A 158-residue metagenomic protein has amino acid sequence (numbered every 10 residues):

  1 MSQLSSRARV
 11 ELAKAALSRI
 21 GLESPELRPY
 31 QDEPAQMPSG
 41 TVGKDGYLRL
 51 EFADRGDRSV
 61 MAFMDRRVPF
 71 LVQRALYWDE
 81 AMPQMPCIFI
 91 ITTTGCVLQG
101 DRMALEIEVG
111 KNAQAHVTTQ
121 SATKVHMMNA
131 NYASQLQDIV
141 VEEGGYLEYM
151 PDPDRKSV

Functional and structural regions predicted by a protein language model:
M1-Y132, Q137: Terminal catalytic/cofactor-binding subdomain
A113, E143-G145: Small-residue (G/S/T/A) turn/hinge positions that recur once per unit in extracellular repeat modules
V117-T119, E148-P151: General beta-strand structural signal in soluble alpha/beta enzymes
D154: Short, solvent-exposed loop/turn elements at beta->coil junctions and helix N-caps that rim active or binding pockets
S157-V158: Conserved small/polar residues in nucleotide/adenosyl-binding loops
